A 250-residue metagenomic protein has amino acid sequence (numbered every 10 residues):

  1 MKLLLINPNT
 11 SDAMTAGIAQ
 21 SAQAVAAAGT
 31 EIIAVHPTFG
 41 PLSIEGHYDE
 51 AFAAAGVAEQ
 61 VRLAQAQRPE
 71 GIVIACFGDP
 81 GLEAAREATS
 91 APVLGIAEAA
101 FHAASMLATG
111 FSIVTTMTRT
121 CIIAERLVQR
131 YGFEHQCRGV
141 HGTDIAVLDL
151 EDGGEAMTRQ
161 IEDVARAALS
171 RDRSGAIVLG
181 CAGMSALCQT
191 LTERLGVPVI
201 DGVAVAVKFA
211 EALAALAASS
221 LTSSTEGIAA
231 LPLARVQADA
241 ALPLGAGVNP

Functional and structural regions predicted by a protein language model:
K2-V25: N-terminal beta1-alpha1 ligand-phosphate binding loop
L5-I6, A66-C76, R173-C181: Periplasmic-binding protein-like
A34-V61, L148-G153: N-terminal beta-loop-helix "entrance" segment that forms/cooperates in small-molecule cofactor or anionic ligand
A51-R68, R159-R173: Short, well-structured alpha-helical segments in soluble
A54-T109, I113: Glycine/small-residue-rich loop that forms an oxyanion/phosphate-binding "nest" at active or ligand-binding sites
I122-G180, L187: Active-site rim beta-loop-alpha module in soluble metabolic enzymes
I145, I200-S219: Short, flexible loop segments at boundaries between secondary-structure elements
F209, A217-P250: C-terminal functional extensions of proteins
